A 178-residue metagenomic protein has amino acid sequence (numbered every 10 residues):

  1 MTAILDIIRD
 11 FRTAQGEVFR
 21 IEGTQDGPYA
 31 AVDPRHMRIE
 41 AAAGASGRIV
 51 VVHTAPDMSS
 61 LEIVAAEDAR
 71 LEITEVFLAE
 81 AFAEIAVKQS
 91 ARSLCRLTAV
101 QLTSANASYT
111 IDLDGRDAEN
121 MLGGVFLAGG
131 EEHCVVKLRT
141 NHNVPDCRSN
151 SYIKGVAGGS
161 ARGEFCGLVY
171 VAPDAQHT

Functional and structural regions predicted by a protein language model:
M1-L5: Terminal domain-initiation and capping elements
D6-T178: Conserved beta-strand/loop scaffold segments within soluble protein domains that form the structured core and edges
